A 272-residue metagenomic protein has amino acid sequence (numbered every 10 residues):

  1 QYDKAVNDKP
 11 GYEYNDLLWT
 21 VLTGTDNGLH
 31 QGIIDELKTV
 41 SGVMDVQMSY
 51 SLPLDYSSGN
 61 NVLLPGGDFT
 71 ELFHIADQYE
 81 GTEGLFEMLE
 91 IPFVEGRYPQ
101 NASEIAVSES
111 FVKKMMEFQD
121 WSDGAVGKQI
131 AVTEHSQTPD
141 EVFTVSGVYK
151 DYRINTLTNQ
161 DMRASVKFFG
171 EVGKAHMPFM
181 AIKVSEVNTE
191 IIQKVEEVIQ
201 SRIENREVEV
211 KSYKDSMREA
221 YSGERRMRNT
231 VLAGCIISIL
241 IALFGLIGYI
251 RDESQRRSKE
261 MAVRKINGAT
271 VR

Functional and structural regions predicted by a protein language model:
Q1-Y14: Alpha-helical transmembrane segments
A5, V198, A220, D252-E253 (+1 more regions): Amphipathic alpha-helical segments that mediate coupling or scaffolding at interfaces
K9-G11, P53-L54, S238-I241: AMP-binding (ANL) adenylation modules
G28-V46, E109, K113, H135-R228: "Rare, low-scoring activations can occur in soluble or secreted enzymes where short amphipathic helices or signal
D35, T39-A131, D140-Q160, A164-V172: Short beta-strand boundary microenvironments
Y213-K214, N229-A233, K259, V271-R272: Alpha-helical membrane-protein architecture signal
R228-G248: Alpha-helical transmembrane segments of integral membrane proteins
F244-R272: Intracellular coupling helices
